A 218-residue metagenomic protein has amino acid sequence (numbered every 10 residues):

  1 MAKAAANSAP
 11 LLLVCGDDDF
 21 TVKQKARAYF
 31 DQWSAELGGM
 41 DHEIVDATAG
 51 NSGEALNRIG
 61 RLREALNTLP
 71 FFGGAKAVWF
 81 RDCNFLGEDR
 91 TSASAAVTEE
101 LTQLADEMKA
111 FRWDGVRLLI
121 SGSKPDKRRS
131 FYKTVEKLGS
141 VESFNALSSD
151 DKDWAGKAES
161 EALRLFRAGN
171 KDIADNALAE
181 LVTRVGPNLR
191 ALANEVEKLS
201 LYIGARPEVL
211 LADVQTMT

Functional and structural regions predicted by a protein language model:
M1-T218: Conserved beta/loop motifs at nucleotide-recognition and modification sites
